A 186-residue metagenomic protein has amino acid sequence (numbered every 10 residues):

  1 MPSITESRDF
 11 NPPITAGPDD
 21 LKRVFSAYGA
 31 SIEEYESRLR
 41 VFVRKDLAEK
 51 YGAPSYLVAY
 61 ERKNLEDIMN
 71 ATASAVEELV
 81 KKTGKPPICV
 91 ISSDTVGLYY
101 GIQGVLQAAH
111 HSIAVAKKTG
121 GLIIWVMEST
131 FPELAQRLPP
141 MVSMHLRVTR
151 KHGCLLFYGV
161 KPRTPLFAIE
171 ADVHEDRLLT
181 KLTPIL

Functional and structural regions predicted by a protein language model:
M1, H111-S112, T130-E133: A short, acidic, amphipathic alpha-helical segment used as a generic capping/interface helix at domain edges
M1-A59: Conserved P-loop
P2-T5, I32-Y35, L79-T83, V115-T119 (+1 more regions): Conserved catalytic network of the ASCE P-loop NTPase/AAA+ motor domain
P12-A16, I91-T95, M127-S129: Structural motif
D20-V24, Y99-I102, L134-R137: A short acidic (Asp/Glu
L47-A114: Phosphate-binding/switch loop-helix module in NTP-utilizing enzymes
T83-I88, K118-V126: Loop/turn-to-beta-strand initiation segments
G121-L186: Phosphate-binding/switch region of NTP-binding enzymes
